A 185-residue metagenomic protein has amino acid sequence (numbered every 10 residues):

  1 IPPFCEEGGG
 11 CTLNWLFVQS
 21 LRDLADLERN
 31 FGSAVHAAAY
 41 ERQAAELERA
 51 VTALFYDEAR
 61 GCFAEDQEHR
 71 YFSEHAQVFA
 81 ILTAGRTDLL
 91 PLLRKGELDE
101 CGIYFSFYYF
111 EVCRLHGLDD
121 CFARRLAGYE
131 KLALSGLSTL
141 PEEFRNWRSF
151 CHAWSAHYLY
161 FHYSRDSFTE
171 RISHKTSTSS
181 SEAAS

Functional and structural regions predicted by a protein language model:
I1-A184: Active-site core of glycosidic bond-cleaving carbohydrate-active enzymes
